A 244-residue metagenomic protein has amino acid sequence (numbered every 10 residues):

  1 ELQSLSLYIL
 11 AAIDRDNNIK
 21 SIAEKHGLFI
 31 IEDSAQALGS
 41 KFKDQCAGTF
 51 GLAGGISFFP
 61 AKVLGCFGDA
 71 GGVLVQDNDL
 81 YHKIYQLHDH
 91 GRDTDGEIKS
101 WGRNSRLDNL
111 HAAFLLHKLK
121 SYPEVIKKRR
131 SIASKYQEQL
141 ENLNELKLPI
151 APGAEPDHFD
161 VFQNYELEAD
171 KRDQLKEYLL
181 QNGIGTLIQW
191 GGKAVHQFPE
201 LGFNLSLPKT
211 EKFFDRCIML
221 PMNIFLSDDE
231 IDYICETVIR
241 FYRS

Functional and structural regions predicted by a protein language model:
S4, L28-F29: Hydrophobic "anchor" residues on beta-strands that sit immediately upstream of conserved functional sites
S6-L7, I13-I19, K25, K41 (+1 more regions): PLP-dependent aminotransferase class I/II
L7, I31-E32: Hydrophobic residues in beta-strands of the RecA-like P-loop NTPase core, especially within AAA+ ATPase
E32-F67, D95-K99: Conserved active-site segment immediately N-terminal to the catalytic lysine that forms the internal aldimine
A35-Q36, F59, D69, Y85-D89 (+1 more regions): Histidine-centered beta-alpha loop that forms part of the nucleotide-sugar donor binding/catalytic region in diverse
I56-S57, G71-D77, L116: Short beta-strand-to-turn element immediately C-terminal to the catalytic PLP-Schiff-base lysine in fold type I
